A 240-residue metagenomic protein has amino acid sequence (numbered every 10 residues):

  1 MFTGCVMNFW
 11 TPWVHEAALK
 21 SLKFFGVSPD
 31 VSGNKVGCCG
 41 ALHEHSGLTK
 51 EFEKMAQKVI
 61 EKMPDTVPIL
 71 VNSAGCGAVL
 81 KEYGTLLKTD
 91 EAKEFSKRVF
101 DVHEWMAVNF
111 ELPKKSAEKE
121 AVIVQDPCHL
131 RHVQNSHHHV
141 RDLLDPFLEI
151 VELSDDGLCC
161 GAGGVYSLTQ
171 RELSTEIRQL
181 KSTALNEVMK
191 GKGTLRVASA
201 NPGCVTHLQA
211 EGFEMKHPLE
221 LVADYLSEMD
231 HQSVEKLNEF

Functional and structural regions predicted by a protein language model:
F2-F240: Iron-sulfur cluster-binding electron-transfer modules in prokaryotic oxidoreductases
